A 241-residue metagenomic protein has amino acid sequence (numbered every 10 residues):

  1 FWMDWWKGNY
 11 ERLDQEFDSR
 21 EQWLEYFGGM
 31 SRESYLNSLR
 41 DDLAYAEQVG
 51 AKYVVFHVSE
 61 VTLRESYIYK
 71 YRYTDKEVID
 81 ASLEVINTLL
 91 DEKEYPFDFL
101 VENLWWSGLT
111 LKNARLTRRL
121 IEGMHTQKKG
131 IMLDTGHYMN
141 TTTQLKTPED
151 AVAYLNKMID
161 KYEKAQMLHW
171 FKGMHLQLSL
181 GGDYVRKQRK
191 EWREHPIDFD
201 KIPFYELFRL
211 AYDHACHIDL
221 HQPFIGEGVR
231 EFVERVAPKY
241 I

Functional and structural regions predicted by a protein language model:
F1, V58-T62, N103-S107, T135-M139 (+1 more regions): Active-site-proximal loop/turn and secondary-structure-junction residues that shape catalytic pockets, frequently
F1-L13: Glycine/small-residue-rich interface belts in oligomeric ring/scaffold proteins and their assembly partners
W6-N9, L83-V85, E194-P196: Short acidic/polar alpha-helix capping motifs at helix-coil junctions
Y10-E11, R64-Y73, L109, Q144-A153 (+1 more regions): Short, flexible/disordered intra-domain loops and linkers
R12-G130: Active-site acidic/histidine proton-transfer and metal-coordination neighborhood in alpha/beta enzyme cores
E25, L36, R40-D41, E47-G50 (+2 more regions): Histidine-acidic metal/acid-base catalytic patches
